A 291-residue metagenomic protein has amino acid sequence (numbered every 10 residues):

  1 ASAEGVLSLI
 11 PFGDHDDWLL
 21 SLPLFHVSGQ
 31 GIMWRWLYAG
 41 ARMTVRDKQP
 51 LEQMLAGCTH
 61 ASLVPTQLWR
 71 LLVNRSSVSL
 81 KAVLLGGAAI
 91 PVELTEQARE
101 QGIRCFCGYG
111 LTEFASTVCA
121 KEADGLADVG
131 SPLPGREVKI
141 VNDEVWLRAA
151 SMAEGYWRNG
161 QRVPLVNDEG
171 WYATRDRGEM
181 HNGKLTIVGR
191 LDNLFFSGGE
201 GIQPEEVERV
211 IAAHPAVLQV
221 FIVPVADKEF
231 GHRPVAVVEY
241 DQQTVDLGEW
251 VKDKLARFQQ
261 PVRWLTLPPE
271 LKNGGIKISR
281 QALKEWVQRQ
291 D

Functional and structural regions predicted by a protein language model:
A1-N74, A82, F106: AMP-binding/adenylate-forming
D17-L19, W146, V237: Short, well-ordered beta-strand segments
H60-L63, L71-A127, E137-K139: Gly/Ser/Thr-rich phosphate-binding loop
A61-V64, V83, G87, V138 (+6 more regions): Residue-level signal for inorganic ion chemistry
L85-A88, Y109, R148-A150, G198-E200: Glycine-rich beta-strand-to-loop/alpha-helix junction loops that act as flexible
S131-P134, V141-G170, E200-I202: Conserved ATP/PPi-binding loop(s) of AMP-dependent carboxylate-activating enzymes
A149, R175-Q259, L271-G274, A282: AMP-binding/adenylate-forming catalytic core of the ANL superfamily
E285-D291: Acidic/polar alpha-helix N-cap and adjacent early helical turns within long charge-rich amphipathic helices/linkers
